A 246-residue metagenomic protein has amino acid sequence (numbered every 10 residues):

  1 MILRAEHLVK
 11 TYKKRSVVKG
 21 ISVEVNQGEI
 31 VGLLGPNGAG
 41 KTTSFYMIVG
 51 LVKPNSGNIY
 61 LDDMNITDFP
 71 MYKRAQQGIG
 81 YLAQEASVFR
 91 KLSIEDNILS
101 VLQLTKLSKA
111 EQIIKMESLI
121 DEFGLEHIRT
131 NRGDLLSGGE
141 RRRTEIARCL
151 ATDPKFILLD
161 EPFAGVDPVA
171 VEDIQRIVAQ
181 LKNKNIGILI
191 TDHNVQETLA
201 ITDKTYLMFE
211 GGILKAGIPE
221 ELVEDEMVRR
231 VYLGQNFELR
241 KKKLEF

Functional and structural regions predicted by a protein language model:
L34-P36: The feature captures the beta-strand-to-loop junction immediately N-terminal to the Walker
V49: Helix-to-loop junction immediately C-terminal to a conserved catalytic motif
A110-I128, Q175-A179: Conserved ABC ATPase "signature" region
R132-L136, E140: Conserved ABC ATPase signature
D153: Conserved catalytic motifs of ABC-family nucleotide-binding domains
I157-E161: Catalytic Walker B motif of ABC-type/P-loop ATPase nucleotide-binding domains
